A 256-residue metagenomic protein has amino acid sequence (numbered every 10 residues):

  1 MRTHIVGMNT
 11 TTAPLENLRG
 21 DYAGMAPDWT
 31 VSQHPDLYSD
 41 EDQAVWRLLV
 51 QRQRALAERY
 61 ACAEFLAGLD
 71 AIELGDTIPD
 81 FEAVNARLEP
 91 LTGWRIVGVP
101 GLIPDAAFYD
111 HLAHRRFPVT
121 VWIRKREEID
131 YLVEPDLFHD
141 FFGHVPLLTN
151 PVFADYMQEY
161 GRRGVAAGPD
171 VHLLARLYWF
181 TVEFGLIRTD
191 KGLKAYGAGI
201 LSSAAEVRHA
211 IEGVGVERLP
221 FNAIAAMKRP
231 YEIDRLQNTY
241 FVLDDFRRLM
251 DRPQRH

Functional and structural regions predicted by a protein language model:
R2-N150, I224-Y231, N238-H256: The feature captures two recurrent sequence modes
E127-D251: A contiguous, surface-oriented mixed alpha/beta subdomain in the mid-to-C-terminal portion of proteins that forms
